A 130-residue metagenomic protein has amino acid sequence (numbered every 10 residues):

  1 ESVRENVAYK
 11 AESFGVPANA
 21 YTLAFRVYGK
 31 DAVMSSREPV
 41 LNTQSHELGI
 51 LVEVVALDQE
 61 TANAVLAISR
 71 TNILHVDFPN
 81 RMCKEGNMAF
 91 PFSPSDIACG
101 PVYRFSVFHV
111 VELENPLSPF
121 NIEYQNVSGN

Functional and structural regions predicted by a protein language model:
E1-N130: C-terminal non-catalytic interaction/assembly regions of soluble proteins
